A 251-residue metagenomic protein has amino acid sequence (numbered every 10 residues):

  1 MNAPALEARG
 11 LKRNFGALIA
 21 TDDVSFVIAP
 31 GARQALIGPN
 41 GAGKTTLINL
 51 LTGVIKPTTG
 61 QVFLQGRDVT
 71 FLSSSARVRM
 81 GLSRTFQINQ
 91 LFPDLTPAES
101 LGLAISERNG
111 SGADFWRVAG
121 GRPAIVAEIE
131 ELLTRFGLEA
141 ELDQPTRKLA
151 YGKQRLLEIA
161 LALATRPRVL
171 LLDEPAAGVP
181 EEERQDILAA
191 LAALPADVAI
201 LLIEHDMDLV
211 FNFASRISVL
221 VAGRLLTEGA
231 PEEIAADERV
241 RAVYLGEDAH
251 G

Functional and structural regions predicted by a protein language model:
N2-G251: Glycine-rich phosphate-binding loops of nucleotide-dependent enzymes
